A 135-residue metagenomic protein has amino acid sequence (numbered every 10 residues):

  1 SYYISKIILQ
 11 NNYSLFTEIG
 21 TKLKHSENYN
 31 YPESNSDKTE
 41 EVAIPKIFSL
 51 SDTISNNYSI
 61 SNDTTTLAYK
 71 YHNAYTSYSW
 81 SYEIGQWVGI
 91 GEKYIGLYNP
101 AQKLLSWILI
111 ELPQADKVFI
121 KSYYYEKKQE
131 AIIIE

Functional and structural regions predicted by a protein language model:
S1-S106, E111-E135: A domain-level signal for the mature, folded cores of soluble proteins
